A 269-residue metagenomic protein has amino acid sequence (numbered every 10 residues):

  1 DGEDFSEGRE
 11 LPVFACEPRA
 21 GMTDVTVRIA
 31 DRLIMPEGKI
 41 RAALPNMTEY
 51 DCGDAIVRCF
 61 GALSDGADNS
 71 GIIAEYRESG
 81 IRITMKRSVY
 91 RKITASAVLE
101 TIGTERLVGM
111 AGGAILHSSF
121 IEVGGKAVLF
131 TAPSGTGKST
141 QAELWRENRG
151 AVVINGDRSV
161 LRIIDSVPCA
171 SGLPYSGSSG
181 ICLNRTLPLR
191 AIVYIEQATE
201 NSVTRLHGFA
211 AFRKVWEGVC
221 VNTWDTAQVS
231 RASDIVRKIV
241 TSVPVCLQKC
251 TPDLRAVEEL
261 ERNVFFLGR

Functional and structural regions predicted by a protein language model:
D1-S134, L144-I154, S159-R269: A noncatalytic interaction/capping subdomain that flanks phosphate/NTP-handling catalytic cores
K138: Conserved lysine of the Walker
Q141: Hydrophobic positions on the alpha1 helix immediately C-terminal to the Walker A/P-loop
